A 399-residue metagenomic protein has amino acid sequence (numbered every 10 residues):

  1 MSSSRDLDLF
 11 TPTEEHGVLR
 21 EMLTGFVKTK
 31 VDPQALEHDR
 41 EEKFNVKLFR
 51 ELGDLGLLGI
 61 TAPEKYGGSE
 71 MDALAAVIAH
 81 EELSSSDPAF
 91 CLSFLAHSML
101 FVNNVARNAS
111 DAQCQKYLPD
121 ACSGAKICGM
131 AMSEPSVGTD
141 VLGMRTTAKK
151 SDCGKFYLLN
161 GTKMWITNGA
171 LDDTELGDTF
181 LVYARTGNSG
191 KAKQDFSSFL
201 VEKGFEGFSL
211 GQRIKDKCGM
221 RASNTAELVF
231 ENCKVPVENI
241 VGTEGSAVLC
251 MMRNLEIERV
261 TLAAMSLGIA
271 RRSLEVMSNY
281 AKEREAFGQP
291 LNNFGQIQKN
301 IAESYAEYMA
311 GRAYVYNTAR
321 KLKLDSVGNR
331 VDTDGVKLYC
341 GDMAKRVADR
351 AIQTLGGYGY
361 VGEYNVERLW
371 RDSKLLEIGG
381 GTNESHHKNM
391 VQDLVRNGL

Functional and structural regions predicted by a protein language model:
M1-F90, A96, N108-Q113, D120-A125 (+5 more regions): Alpha-helical interface subdomain recognition
V102-N108, M130, L142: Flexible, glycine-rich active-site loops centered on histidine and acidic residues that chelate a metal or position
G124-M132, L181-Y183: A short, Trp-centered hydrophobic/proline-enriched beta-strand micro-motif
S136-T139, I166, A170-D173, N188-G190 (+1 more regions): Short Gly/Pro-enriched turn/cap motifs at secondary-structure boundaries
G143, E206-K234: Flexible, small-/acidic-enriched active-site or ligand-binding loops
K155-F156, N160-S209: A short core secondary-structure module
E231-C250: Long, acidic (Asp/Glu-rich), low-complexity accessory segments flanking structured domains
